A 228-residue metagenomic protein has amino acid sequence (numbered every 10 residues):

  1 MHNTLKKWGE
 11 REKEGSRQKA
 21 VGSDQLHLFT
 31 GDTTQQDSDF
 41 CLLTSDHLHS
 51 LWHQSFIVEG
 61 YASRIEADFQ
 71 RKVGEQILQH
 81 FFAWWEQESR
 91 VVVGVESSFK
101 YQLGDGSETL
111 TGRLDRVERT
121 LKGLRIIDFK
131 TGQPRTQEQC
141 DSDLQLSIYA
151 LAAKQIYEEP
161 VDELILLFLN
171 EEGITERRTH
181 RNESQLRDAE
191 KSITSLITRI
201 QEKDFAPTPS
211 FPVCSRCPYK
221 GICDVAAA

Functional and structural regions predicted by a protein language model:
M1-G9, T194-Q201: Regular secondary-structure segments
H2-S97, Q102-L103: A non-catalytic, helix-rich entry segment at domain boundaries
N3, H47, F69-Q76, G94 (+7 more regions): Generic recognition of stable, solvent-exposed alpha-helical segments in well-folded globular domains
G15, T30-T34, S45-D46, T136 (+1 more regions): Metal-dependent nuclease catalytic regions and adjoining charged, substrate-binding loops involved in nucleic-acid end
H53-V58, L124-K130, T194-R199: Short amphipathic alpha-helical segments and their helix-coil junctions
A62, E66, Q87-V91, E108 (+3 more regions): Short, surface-exposed helix-loop/turn micro-motifs enriched in polar/charged residues
A83-Q87, F129, Q155, E202: Conserved helix-loop functional segments at active or binding sites
S97-S192: Mg2+/Mn2+-dependent nuclease catalytic core
